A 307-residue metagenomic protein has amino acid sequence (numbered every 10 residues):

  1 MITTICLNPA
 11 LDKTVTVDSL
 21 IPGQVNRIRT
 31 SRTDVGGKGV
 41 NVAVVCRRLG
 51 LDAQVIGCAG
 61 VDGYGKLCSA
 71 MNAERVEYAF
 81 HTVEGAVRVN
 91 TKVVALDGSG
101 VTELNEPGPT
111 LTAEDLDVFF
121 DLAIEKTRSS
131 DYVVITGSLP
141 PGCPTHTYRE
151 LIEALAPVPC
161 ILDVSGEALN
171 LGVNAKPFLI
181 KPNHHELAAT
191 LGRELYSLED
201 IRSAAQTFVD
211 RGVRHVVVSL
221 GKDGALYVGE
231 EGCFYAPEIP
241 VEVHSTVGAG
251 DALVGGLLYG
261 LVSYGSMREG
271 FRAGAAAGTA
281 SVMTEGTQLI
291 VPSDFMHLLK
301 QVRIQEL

Functional and structural regions predicted by a protein language model:
M1-I56, Y64-K66: Glycine-rich phosphate/adenosyl-contacting loop at the front of the ribokinase-like
I5-L7, G57, F80, V134-I135 (+3 more regions): General beta-strand structural signal in soluble alpha/beta enzymes
Q24, R48-S130, H297-L307: Conserved N-terminal subdomain of the carbohydrate kinase-like
V44, T91-V93, G224-V228: Short beta-strand scaffold segments in enzyme catalytic cores
C46, N183, G250: Short, conserved phosphate/pyrophosphate- and ester-handling motifs at nucleotide-, phospho-/glycolipid
S129-P140: Short acidic, glycine-rich surface-loop motifs adjacent to enzyme active sites
T145-E231: Conserved phosphate/ATP/ADP-binding segment of small-molecule kinases
L198-L307: Conserved phosphate-binding/catalytic region of the ribokinase-like
